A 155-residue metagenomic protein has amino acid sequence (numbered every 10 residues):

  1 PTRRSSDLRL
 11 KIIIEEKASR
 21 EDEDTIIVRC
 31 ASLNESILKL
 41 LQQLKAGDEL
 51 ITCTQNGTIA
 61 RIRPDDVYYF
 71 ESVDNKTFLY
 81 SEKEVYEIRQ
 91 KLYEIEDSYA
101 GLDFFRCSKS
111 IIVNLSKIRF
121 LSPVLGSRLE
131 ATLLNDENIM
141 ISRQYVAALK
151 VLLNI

Functional and structural regions predicted by a protein language model:
P1-S5: Short, small-residue-biased leader/transition segments that mark boundaries at the very start of proteins
S6-S36: N-terminal regulatory/sensing modules of transcriptional regulators
E35-L134, N138-M140: Conserved binding/recognition cores within well-folded domains
V151-I155: Short hydrophobic/aromatic patches at helix-to-coil boundaries
